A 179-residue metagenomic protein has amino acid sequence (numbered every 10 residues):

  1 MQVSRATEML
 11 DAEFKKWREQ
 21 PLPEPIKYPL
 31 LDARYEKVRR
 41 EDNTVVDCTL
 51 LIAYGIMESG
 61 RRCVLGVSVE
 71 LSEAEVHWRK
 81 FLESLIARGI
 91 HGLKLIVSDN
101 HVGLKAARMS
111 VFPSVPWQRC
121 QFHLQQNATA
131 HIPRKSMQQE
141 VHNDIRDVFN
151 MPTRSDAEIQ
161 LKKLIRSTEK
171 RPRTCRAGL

Functional and structural regions predicted by a protein language model:
Q2: Residues in the helix-turn-helix
R5-V97, V102, A106, S110-S114: RNase H-like nuclease fold core
A106-L179: Extended amphipathic alpha-helical interaction segments
